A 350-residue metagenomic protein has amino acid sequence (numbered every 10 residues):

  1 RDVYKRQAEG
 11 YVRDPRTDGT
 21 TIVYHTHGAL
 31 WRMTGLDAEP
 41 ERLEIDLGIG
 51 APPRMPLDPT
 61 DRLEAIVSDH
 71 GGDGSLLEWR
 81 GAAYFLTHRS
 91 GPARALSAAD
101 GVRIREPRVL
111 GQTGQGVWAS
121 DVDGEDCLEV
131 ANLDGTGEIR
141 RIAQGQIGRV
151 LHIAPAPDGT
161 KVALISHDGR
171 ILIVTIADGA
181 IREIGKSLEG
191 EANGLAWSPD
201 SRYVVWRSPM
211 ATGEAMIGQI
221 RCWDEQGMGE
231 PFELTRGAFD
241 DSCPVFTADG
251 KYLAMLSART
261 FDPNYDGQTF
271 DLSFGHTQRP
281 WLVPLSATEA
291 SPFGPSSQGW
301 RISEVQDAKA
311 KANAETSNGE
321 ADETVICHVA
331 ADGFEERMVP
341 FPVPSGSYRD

Functional and structural regions predicted by a protein language model:
V3-Y4: Short, small-residue-biased leader/transition segments that mark boundaries at the very start of proteins
A8-Y24, P53-S75, A99-A119, E125 (+7 more regions): Conserved beta-propeller blade repeats
W31, Y84-F85, E129, L172 (+2 more regions): WD40 beta-propeller blade core
G35-A38, H88-G91, N132-T136, T175-G179 (+2 more regions): Short loop/turn segments that connect beta-strands within beta-propeller blades
L47-L63, V325-P344: A short helix->beta-strand "capping" segment at the edge of beta-propeller domains
L76, G81-L86, A331-D350: Long hydrophobic segments that form regular secondary structure
S208-A215, L256-G275, L285-G319: Short, conserved, GDST-rich strand-edge loop motifs in beta-rich repeat architectures
Q219-Q226, T277-P284: Beta-propeller blade signature
